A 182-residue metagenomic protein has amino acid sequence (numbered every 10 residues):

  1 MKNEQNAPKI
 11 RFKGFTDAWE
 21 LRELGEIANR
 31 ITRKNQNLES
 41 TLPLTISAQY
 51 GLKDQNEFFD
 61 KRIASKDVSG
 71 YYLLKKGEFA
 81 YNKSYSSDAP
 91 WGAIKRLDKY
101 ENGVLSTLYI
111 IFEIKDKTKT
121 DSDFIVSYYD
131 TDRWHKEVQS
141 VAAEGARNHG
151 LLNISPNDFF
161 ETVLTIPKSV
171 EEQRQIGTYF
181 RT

Functional and structural regions predicted by a protein language model:
M1-E20, S169-T182: Amphipathic alpha-helical segments with low aromatic content
E4-P8, N102-L108, A143-E171: A short glycine-rich beta-alpha junction/loop motif
R11-N35: Non-catalytic DNA-recognition/assembly elements of restriction-modification systems
G25-A28, K75, K119, V163: IQ-motif-like calmodulin-binding regions
A28-S65, V104: DNA target-recognition patches
S69-W134, A143, R147-N148, S155: A short beta-sheet element
